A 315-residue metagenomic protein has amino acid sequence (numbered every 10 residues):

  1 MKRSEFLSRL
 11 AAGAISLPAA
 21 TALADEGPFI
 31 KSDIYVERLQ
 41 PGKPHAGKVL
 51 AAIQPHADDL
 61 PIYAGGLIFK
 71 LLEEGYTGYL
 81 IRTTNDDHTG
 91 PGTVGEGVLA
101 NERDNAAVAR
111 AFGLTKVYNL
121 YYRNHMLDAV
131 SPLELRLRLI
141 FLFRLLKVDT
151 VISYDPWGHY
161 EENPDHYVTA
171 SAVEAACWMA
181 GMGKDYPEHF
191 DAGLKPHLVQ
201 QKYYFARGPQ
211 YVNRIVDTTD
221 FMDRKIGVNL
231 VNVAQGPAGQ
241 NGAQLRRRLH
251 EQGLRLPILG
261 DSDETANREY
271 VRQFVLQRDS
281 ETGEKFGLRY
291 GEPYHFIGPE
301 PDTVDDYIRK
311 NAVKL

Functional and structural regions predicted by a protein language model:
M1-K2: N-terminal secretory signal peptides
E5-D25: N-terminal export signals
L7, E26-E37, K43-P44, M182-L198 (+1 more regions): C-terminal accessory domains and tails appended to enzymatic cores
L7-R9, D25-L146, T303, Y307 (+1 more regions): Active-site rim/loop-helix segments in enzyme catalytic domains that contact anionic ligands
A52, R82, N119-Y121, S153 (+3 more regions): Structural signal for conserved beta-strand scaffold positions within catalytic alpha/beta enzyme cores
H56, N163-H166, N232: Histidine-centered active-site/metal-ligand motif
Y79, V117-Y203: Internal alpha/beta domain cores that form substrate/cofactor-binding pockets in large enzymes and binding proteins
R103-A107, A170-S171, A175, D223 (+1 more regions): Residues on a specific face of well-ordered alpha-helices
